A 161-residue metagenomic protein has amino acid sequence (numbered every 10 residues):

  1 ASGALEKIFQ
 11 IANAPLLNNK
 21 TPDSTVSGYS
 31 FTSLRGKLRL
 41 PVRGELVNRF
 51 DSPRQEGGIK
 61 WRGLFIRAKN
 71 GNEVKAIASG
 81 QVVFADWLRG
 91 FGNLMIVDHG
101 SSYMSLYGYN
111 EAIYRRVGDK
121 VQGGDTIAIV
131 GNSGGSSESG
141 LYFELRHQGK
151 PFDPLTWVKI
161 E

Functional and structural regions predicted by a protein language model:
A1-G92, I96-D98, S105-L106, R146 (+1 more regions): Extracytoplasmic/periplasmic cell wall- or extracellular glycan-interacting regions that localize and scaffold envelope
S33, W61-R62, Y109-N110, G131 (+1 more regions): Short beta-alpha junctions and helix-cap segments that line functional grooves
R49, A85-D86, I113, V130-S133: Residue-level recognition of beta-strand microenvironments
A85, G100-K120, G124: Short histidine-centered loop motifs in beta-beta connectors
M95, V117-E161: Conserved, short, structured surface segments that act as functional micro-motifs
